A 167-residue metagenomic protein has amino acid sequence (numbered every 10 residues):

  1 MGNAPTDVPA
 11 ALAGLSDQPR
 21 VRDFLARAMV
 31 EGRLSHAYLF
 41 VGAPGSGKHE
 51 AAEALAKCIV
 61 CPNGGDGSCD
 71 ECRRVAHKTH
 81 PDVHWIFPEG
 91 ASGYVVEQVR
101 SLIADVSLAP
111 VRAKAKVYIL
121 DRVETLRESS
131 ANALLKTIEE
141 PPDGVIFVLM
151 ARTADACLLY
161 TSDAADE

Functional and structural regions predicted by a protein language model:
M1-S130, K136-E139: Clamp-loader machinery-focused feature within the broader ASCE/P-loop NTPase space
T79, L158-L159: Acidic/polar active-site rim loop that often engages polyanionic ligands
I119-L120, I146-A151: Structural recognition of the conserved hydrophobic beta-strand(s) that form the central parallel beta-sheet of P-loop
R127, C157-L158: Short, well-ordered alpha-helical microsegments
A131-N132, L159: Short amphipathic alpha-helical segments
T153-D155: The feature captures the ABC ATPase H-loop/switch
Y160-E167: Conserved small/polar residues in nucleotide/adenosyl-binding loops
